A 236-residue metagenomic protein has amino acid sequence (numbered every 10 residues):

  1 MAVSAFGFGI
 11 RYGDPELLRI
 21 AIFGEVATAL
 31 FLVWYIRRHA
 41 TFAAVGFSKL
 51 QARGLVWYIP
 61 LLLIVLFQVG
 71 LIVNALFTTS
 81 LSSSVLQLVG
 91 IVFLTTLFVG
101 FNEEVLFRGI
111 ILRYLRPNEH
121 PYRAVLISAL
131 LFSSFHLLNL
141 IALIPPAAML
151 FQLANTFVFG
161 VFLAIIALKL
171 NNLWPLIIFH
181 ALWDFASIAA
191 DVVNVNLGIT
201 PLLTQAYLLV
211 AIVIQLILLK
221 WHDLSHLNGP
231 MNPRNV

Functional and structural regions predicted by a protein language model:
M1-R37, R53-Y58, L88-I91, P201-V210: Alpha-helical transmembrane segments in multi-pass membrane proteins
M1-S4, V65-N74, L130-N139, A181-D191: Aromatic-anchored segments of alpha-helical transmembrane domains
A2, A148-A206: Functionally important transmembrane alpha-helices
I36-A43, I217-N235: Membrane-interface capping segments at transmembrane-helix boundaries
I36-A43, L66-L81: Transmembrane alpha-helix boundary signature
L81-F93, I141-N155, P201-L202: Juxtamembrane helix-entry segments on the extracytoplasmic side of multipass membrane proteins
T96, G100, P121-L137: Small-polar-interrupted transmembrane alpha-helices in polytopic inner-membrane proteins
N102-I127, L168-N172: Membrane-interface helix/loop boundary segments of multi-pass membrane proteins
